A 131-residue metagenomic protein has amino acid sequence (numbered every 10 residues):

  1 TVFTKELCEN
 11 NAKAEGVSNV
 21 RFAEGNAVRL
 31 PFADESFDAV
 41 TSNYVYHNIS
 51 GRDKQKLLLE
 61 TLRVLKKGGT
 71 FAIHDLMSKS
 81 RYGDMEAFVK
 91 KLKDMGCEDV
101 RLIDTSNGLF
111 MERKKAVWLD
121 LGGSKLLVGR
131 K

Functional and structural regions predicted by a protein language model:
T1-V28: Class I SAM-dependent methyltransferase SAM/SAH-binding core
G25-V40: A short acidic, Gly/Pro-enriched loop at the edge of an enzyme's catalytic core that lines a small-molecule cofactor
D38-R52: A short SAM/SAH-binding and catalytic strip from SAM-dependent methyltransferases
Q55-K67: A short glycine-rich, Lys/Arg-flanked "PGG" loop and its adjoining helix->strand segment in the class I
G68-D75: Conserved beta-strand signature within the Rossmann-like core of class I S-adenosyl-L-methionine
L76-R81, N107: Short "lid" loop at the C-terminus of a central beta-strand within the Rossmann-like core of SAM-dependent
G83-D104: Conserved Class I S-adenosyl-L-methionine
G96, L109-K131: Core SAM-dependent methyltransferase catalytic element
